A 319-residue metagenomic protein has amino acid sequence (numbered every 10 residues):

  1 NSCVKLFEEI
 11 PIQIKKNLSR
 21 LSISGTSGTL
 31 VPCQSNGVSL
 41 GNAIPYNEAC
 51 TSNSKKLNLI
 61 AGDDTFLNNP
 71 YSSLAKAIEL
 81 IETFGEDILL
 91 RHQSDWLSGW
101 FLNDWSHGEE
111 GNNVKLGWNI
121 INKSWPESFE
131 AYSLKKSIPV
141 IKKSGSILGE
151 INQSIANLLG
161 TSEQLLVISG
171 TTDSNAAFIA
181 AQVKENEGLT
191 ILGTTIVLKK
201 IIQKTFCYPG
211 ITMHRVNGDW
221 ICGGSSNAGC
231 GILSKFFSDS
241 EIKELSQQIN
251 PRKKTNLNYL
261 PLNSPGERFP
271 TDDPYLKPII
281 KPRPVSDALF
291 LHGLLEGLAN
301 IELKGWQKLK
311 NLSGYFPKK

Functional and structural regions predicted by a protein language model:
N1-N42, E86-I88, A156-N157, T161-S169: N-terminal glycine/serine-rich phosphate-binding loop of ATP-dependent small-molecule kinases, especially carbohydrate
N1-P11, A43, N47-L67: Phosphate-binding loop and its immediate beta->loop->alpha context in nucleotide/phosphate-handling enzymes
Q13-Y46, T65-N69, S98-N119, V140-K143: Short beta-strand-loop/turn "lid" adjacent to the catalytic site in phosphate-handling enzymes
K16, K136, Y315: Structured loop/turn residues at beta-strand edges in well-structured enzyme cores
S52, K56-Q93, S98-D104, K115-Y132 (+1 more regions): Active-site core segments that coordinate phosphate-bearing ligands/cofactors across diverse enzyme families
P139-K142, L166-I168: General small-molecule cofactor/ligand-binding pocket signal
S146-I147: Glycine-rich, mobile lid/loop segments that gate access to catalytic sites or pores
